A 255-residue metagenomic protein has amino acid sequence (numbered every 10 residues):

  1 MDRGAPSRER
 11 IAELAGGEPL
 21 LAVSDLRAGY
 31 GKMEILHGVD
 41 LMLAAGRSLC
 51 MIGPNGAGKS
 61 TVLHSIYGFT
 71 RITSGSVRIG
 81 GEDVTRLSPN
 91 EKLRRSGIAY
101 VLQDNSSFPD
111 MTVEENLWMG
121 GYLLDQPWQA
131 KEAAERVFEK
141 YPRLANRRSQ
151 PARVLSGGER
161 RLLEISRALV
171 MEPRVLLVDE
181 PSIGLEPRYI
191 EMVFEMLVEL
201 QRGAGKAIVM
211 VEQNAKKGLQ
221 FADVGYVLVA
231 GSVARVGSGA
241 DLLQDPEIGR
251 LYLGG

Functional and structural regions predicted by a protein language model:
M1-R27: ABC-family P-loop ATPase nucleotide-binding domain
G31, M111-E132, K140-P142, G237 (+1 more regions): ABC-type ATPase nucleotide-binding domains, specifically the catalytic core motifs of the NBD
I52-P54: The feature captures the beta-strand-to-loop junction immediately N-terminal to the Walker
Y67: Helix-to-loop junction immediately C-terminal to a conserved catalytic motif
R71, D83-A99, D104, P127-A134 (+2 more regions): ABC ATPase NBD coupling module
P151-L155: Conserved ABC ATPase signature
A168-L169: ABC ATPase C-loop
E191-A204: Helical segment within the ABC ATPase nucleotide-binding domain
